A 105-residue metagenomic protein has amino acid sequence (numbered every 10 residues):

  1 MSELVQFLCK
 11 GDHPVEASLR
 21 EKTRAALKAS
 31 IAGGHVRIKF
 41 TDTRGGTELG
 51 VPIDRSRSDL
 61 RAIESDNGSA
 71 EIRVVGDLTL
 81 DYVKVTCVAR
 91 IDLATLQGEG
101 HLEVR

Functional and structural regions predicted by a protein language model:
E3-C87, E99-H101: Central antiparallel beta-sheet cores of small beta-barrel/beta-sandwich binding domains
A89-I91: Extended lipid/amphipathic-ligand handling interfaces
E103-R105: A short, surface-exposed interaction/processing loop segment used at functional sites
